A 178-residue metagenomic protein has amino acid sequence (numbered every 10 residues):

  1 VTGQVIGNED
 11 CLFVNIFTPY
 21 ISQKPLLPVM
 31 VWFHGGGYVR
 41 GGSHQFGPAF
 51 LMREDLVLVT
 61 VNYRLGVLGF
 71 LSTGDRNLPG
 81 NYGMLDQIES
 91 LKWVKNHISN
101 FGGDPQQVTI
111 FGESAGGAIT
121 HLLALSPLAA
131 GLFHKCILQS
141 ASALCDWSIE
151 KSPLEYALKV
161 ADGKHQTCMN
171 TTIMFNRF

Functional and structural regions predicted by a protein language model:
T2-C168: Serine-hydrolase-like catalytic core of hydrolytic proteins
